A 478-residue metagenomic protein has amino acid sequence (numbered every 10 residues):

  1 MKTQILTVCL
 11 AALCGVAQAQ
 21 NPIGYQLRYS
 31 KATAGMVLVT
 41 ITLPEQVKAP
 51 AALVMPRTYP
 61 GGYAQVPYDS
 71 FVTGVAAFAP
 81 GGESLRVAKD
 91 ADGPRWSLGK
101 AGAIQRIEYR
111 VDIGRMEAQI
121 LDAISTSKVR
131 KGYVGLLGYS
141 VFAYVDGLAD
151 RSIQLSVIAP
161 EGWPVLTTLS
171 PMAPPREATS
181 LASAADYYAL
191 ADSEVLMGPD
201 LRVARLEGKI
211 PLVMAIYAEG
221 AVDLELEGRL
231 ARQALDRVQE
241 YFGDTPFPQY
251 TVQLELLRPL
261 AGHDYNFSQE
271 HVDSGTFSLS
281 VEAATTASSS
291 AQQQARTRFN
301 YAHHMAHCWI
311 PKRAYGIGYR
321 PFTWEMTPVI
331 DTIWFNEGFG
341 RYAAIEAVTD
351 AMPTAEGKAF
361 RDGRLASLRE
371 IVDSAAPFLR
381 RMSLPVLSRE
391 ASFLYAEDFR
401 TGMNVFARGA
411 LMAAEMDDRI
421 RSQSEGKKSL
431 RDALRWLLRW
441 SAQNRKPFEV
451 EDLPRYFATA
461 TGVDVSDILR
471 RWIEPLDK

Functional and structural regions predicted by a protein language model:
Q4-G15: Bacterial N-terminal signal peptides
Q20-T58, S140: Early extracytoplasmic/domain-onset interaction patches
S30, T42, Q65-G74, F78-F247 (+2 more regions): Non-catalytic architectural context of zinc metalloproteases
V66, A149, A221-Q233, A291-Q292 (+9 more regions): Soluble non-cytosolic domains of exported or imported proteins
E177-Y188, L235, P246-S268, R341 (+1 more regions): Carboxylate/His-rich catalytic cores and anion/metal-binding grooves
R202-T332: Juxtacatalytic substrate-recognition/specificity segment
Y315-F322, T327-A410, Q423-S424, R439-N444: Acidic/His/Gly-enriched intrinsically disordered linker/tail segments that often contain short helix/coil "MoRF-like"
E390-K478: Amphipathic alpha-helical substructures
